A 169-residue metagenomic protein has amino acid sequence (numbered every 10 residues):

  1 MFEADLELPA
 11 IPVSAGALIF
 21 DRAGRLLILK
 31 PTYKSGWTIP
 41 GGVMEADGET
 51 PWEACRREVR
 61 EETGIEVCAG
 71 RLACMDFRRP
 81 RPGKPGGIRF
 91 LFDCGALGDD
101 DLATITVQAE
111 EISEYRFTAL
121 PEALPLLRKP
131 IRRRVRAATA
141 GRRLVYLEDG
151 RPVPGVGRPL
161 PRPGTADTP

Functional and structural regions predicted by a protein language model:
M1-G16: Acidic, metal-coordinating catalytic segment for phosphate/diphosphate chemistry, firing primarily on the Nudix
D5, A73-R81: Short, solvent-exposed loop/turn elements at beta->coil junctions and helix N-caps that rim active or binding pockets
S14-G16, E66-A69: Conserved beta-strand residues within beta-sheet cores
G16, R25, E114: Conserved beta-strand and immediately adjacent loop positions that scaffold enzyme active sites
G24-E61, P169: Conserved Nudix-box catalytic region and its N-terminal flanking loop in Nudix hydrolases and closely related
S35-W37, E110-P169: Nudix hydrolase/Nudix homology domain
M44-C68, R78-I131: Unchanged
